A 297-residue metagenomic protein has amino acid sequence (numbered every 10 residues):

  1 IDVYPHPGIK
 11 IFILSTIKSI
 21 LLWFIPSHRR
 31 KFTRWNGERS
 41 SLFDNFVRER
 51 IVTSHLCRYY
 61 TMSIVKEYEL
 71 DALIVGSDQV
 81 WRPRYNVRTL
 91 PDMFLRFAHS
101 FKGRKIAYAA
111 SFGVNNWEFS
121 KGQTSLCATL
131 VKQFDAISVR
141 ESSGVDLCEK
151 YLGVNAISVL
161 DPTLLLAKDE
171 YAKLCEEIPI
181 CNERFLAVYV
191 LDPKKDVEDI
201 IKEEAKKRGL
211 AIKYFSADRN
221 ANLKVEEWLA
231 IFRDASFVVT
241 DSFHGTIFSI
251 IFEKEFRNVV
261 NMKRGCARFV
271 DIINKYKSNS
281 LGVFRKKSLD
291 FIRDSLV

Functional and structural regions predicted by a protein language model:
I1-V297: Active-site anion-handling motifs in enzyme catalytic cores
